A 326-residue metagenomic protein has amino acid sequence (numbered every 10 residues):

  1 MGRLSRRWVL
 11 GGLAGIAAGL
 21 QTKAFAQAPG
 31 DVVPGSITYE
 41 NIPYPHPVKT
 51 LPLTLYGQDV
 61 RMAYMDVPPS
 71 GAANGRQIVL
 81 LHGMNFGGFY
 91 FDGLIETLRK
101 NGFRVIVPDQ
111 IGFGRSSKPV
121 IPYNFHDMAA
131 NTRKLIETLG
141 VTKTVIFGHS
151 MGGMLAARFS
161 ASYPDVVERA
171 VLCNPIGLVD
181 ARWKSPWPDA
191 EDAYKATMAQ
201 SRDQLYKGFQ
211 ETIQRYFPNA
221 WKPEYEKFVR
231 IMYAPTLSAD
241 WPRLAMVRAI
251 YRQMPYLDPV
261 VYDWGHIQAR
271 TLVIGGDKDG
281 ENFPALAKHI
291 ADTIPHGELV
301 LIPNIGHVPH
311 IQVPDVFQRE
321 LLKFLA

Functional and structural regions predicted by a protein language model:
M1-G15: N-terminal secretory signal peptides and thylakoid transit peptides that target proteins across membranes
Y56-Q58, M65-S70, Q110-F147, M151 (+1 more regions): Active-site loop/oxyanion-hole signature of alpha/beta-hydrolase fold enzymes
V67-R115: Conserved HGGG/HGGXW glycine-rich cap/lid loop of the alpha/beta-hydrolase fold
A161, A170-R202: Flexible "cap/lid" loop of the alpha/beta hydrolase fold
W183-W187, R202-G265: Conserved alpha/beta-hydrolase catalytic His-Asp/Glu region
I267, V273-G275: Short beta-strand/loop motif that positions the catalytic acidic residue of the alpha/beta-hydrolase fold
K278-N282: Acidic catalytic loop of the alpha/beta-hydrolase fold
G297-A326: Catalytic active-site module of serine/aspartate enzymes centered on a nucleophile-bearing elbow/loop
